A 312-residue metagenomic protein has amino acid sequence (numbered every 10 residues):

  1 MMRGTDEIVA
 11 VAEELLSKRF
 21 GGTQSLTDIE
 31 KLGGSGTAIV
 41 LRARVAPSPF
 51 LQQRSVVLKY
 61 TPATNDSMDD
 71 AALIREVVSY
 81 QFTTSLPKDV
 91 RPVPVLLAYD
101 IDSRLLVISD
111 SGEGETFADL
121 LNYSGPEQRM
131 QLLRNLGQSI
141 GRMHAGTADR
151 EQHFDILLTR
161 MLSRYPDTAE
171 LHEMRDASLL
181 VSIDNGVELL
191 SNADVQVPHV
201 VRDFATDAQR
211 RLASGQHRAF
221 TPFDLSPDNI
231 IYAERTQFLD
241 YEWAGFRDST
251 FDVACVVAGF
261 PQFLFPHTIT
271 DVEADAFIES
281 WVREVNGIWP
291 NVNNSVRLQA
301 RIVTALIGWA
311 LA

Functional and structural regions predicted by a protein language model:
M1-E13, T37, Q52, N293-A312: Phosphate/pyrophosphate-binding loops and the adjoining catalytic core of nucleotide-dependent enzymes
M1-K31: Juxta-kinase regulatory segment immediately upstream of eukaryotic protein kinase catalytic domains
M1-V9, D155-Q209, V285: Active-site catalytic-loop/activation-segment of kinase and kinase-like phosphoryl-transfer enzymes
K31-S35, A98-I101, V272-E273, L298: A short beta-turn/loop motif at secondary-structure boundaries
L32-Q52, V57-L58, M143, R202-F251: Active-site acidic catalytic loop and adjacent metal/ATP-binding pocket of ATP-dependent phosphoryl transfer enzymes
T37, R44-M161: ATP-binding pocket architecture of kinase catalytic cores
D119-Q128, T236-G245, G259-P266: Short helix/strand-bridging catalytic loops that position acidic/His residues to coordinate divalent metals and engage
F251-P290, T304-A312: Active-site activation/catalytic loop segments of kinase-like enzymes and analogous catalytic loops in related
